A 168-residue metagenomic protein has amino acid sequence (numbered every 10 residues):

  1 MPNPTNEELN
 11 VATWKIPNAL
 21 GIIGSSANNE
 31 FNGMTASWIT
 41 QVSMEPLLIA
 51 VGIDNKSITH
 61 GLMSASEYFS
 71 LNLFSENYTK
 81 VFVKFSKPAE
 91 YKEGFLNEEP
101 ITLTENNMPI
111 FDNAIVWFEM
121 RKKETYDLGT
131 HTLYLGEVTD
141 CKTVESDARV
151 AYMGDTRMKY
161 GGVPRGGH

Functional and structural regions predicted by a protein language model:
M1-H168: Basic, polyanion-binding surface patches
